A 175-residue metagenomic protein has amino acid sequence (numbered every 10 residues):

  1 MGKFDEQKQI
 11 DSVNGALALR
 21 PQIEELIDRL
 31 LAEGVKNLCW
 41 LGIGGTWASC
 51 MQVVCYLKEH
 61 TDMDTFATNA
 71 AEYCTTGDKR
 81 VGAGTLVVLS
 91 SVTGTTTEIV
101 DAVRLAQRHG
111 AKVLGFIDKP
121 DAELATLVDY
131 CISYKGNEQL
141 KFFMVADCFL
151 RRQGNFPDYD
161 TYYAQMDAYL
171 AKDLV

Functional and structural regions predicted by a protein language model:
M1-E25, R29-A32, L150-A164: Cofactor-/ligand-binding subdomain signature composed of acidic, glycine-rich, tryptophan-containing flexible loops
G15-C50, V175: A short, flexible N-terminal coil/short beta segment enriched in small residues
E33-Y169: Glycine-rich phosphate-binding loops that contact phosphosugars or nucleotide phosphates
